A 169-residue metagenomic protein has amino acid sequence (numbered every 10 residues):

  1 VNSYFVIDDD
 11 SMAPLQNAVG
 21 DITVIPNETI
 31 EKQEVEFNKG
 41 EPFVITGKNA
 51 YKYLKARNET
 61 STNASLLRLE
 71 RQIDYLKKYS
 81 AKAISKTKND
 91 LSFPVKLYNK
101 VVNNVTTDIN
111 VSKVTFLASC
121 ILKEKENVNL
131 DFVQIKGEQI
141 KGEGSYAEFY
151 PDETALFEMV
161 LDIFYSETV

Functional and structural regions predicted by a protein language model:
V1-S3, N58-L67, A83-K88, K100-D108 (+2 more regions): Second-shell loop/turn segments in exported
N2-V6, K52-Y53, D131-Q134: Structural recognition of the beta-strand scaffold that forms the well-ordered cores of secreted hydrolase catalytic
N2-Y4, E31-Q33, I109-V114: A short linear-motif detector with a strong N-terminal bias
D8, E28, Q134-K136: A general secondary-structure junction signal
S11-K100: Flexible, polar/acidic helix-loop-strand segments at domain edges
I45, T106-V169: C-terminal solvent-exposed extensions
